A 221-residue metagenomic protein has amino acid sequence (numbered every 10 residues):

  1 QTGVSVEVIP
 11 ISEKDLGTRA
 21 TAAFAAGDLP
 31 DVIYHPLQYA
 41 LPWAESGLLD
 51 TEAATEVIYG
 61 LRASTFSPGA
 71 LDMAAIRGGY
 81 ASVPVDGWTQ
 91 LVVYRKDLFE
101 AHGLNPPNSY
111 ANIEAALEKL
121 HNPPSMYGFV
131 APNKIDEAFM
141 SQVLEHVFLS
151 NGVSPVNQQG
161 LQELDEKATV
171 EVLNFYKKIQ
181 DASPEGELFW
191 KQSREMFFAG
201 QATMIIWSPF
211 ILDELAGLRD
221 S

Functional and structural regions predicted by a protein language model:
Q1-L48, T55-S64, P106, E187: Conserved N-terminal structural module of periplasmic/extracytoplasmic solute-binding proteins
T2, A26, G78-Y80, A101-H102 (+4 more regions): Extracytoplasmic/periplasmic substrate-recognition and gating elements
A20, F24, I113, L120 (+1 more regions): Hydrophobic residues within well-ordered alpha-helices
F24-H35, L49, S125-Y127, A199-W207: Alpha-to-beta junction loops
L37-L91, N105, E114, M140-V143: Hinge/lid segment of periplasmic solute-binding proteins
A40, N174-S221: Extracytoplasmic/periplasmic substrate-binding proteins
A53-F66, N133-D136, N151-E171, G217-S221: Short, solvent-exposed loop/beta-turn-alpha elements that line the ligand-binding surface or hinge of extracytoplasmic
L117-P123, Q159-E187: Glycine-centered hinge/linker elements that transmit conformational signals in sensory and ligand-binding systems
